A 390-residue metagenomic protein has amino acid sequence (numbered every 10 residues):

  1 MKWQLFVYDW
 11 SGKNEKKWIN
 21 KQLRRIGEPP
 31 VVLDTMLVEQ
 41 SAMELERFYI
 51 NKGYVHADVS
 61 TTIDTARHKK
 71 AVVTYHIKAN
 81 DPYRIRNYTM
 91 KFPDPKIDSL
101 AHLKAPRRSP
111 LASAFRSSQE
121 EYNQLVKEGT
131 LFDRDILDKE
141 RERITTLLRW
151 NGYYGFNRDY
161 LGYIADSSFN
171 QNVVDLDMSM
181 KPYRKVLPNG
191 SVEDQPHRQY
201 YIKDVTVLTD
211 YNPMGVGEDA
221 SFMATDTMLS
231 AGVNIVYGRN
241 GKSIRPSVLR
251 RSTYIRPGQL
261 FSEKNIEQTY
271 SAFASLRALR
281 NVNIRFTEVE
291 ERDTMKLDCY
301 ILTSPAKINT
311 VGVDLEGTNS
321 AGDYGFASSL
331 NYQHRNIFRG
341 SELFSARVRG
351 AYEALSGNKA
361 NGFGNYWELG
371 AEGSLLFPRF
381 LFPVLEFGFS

Functional and structural regions predicted by a protein language model:
M1-S275: Interaction-mediating elements
K242-S243, S262-S390: Gram-negative/organellar outer-membrane beta-barrel architecture
